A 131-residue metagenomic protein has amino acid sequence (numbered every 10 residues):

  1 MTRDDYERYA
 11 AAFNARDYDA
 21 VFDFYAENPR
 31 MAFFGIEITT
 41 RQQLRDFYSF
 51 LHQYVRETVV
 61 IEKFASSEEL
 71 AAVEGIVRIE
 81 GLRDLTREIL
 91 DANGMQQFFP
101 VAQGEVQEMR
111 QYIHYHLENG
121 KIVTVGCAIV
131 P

Functional and structural regions predicted by a protein language model:
M1-P131: C-terminal and inter-domain tail/linker signature
